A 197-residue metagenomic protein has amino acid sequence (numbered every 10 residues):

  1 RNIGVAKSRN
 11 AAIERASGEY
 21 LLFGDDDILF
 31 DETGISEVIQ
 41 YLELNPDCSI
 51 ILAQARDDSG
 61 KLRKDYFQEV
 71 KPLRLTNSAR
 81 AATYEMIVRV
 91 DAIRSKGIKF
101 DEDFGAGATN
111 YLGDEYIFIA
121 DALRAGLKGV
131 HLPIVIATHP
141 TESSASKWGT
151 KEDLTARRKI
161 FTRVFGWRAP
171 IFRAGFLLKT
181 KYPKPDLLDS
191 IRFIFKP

Functional and structural regions predicted by a protein language model:
R1-A16: Glycine-rich, basic loop-to-helix element that forms the pyrophosphate-binding segment of sugar-nucleotide handling
L21: Short aromatic/hydrophobic "clamp" motif used to bind/position activated sugar donors
D25-L29: The conserved acidic donor/metal-binding loop of glycosyltransferases
T33-Y66: Conserved donor NDP-sugar-binding/catalytic core segment of glycosyltransferases
K61-R94: Short, flexible, basic/aromatic active-site loop/helix in glycosyltransferases
F100-E102, G126-T138: Catalytic beta-strand/loop signature of glycosyltransferases that borders the donor
G105-I117: Acidic donor-binding loop at a coil-to-helix junction in glycosyltransferase catalytic cores that engages
W148-P197: Non-catalytic, C-terminal membrane-associated alpha-helical segments of glycosyltransferases
